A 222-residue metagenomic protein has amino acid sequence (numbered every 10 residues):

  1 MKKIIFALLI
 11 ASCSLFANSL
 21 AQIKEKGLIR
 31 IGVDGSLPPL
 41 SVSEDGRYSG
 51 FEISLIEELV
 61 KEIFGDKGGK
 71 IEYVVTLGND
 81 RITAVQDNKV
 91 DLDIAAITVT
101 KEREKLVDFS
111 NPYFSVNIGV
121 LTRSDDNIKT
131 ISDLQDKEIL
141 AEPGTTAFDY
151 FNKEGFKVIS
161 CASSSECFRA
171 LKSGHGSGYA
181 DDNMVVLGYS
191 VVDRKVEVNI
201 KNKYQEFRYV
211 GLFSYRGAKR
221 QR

Functional and structural regions predicted by a protein language model:
S19-A95: Extracytoplasmic small-molecule ligand-binding "clamshell" domains of the periplasmic binding protein/Venus flytrap
Q22, R123-S132, I159, A218-R222: Short helix-loop capping/hinge motifs at secondary-structure junctions, enriched in acidic/polar residues
L28-G35, S49, I131-G144: Short loop->beta-strand "edge-of-pocket" segments that line small-molecule binding or catalytic clefts across diverse
G32, D91-A96, S177-D182, V186: Paired acidic/hydrophobic, glycine-rich loop segments that form the ligand-binding mouth/hinge of periplasmic-binding
D34-G35, F114-T122, N183, L187-R222: Periplasmic-binding protein-like
I53-I63, S132-D133, E142-A147, Y209-R222: Extended ligand-binding regions for polar small-molecule ligands
E57, K70-D133, E197-F207: Acidic, polar ligand-binding/catalytic clefts
K67-L77, A141, F156-S164, A170 (+1 more regions): Short beta-strand-to-loop elements that line the ligand-binding cleft of bilobed periplasmic-binding protein-like
